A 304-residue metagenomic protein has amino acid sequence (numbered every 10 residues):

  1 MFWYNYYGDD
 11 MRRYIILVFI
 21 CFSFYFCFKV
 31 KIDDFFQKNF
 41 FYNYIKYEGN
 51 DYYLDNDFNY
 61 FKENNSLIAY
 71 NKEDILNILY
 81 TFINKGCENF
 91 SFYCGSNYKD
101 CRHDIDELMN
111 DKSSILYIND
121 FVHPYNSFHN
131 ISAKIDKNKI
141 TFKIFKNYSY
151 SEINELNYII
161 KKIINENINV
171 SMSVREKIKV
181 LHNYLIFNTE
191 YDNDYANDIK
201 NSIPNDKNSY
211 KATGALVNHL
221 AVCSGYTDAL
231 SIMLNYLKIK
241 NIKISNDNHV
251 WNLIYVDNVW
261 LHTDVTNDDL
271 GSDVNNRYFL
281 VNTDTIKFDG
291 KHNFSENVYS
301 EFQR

Functional and structural regions predicted by a protein language model:
G8-Y14: Positively charged n-region of N-terminal signal peptides that target proteins for export
Y14-V30: Sec-dependent N-terminal signal peptides of Gram-positive bacterial secreted proteins and lipoproteins
K29-K143: Intrinsically disordered, low-complexity N-terminal segments that are enriched in acidic
F82, V274-R304: Alpha-helical and coiled-coil interaction segments, frequently adjacent to or embedded within charge-biased
S149-A215: Secondary-structure boundary elements
L156, K177, V222, Y226 (+1 more regions): Hydrophobic (often cysteine-bearing) scaffold residues that line and stabilize catalytic clefts of nucleotide/cofactor
S224-F288: Hydrophobic/aromatic-rich core segments of domains that either
